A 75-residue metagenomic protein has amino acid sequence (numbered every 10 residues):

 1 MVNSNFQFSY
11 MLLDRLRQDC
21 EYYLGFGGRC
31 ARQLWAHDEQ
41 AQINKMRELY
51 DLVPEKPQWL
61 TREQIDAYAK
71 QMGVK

Functional and structural regions predicted by a protein language model:
M1-Q33: N-terminal acidic leader/helix
M1-Q7, P57, E63, A67-K75: Short intrinsically disordered terminal tails
L12, M46, I65-Y68: Generic structural signal of hydrophobic/aromatic residues within well-ordered alpha-helices of folded domains
C20-R62: Acidic, low-complexity, intrinsically disordered interaction modules
